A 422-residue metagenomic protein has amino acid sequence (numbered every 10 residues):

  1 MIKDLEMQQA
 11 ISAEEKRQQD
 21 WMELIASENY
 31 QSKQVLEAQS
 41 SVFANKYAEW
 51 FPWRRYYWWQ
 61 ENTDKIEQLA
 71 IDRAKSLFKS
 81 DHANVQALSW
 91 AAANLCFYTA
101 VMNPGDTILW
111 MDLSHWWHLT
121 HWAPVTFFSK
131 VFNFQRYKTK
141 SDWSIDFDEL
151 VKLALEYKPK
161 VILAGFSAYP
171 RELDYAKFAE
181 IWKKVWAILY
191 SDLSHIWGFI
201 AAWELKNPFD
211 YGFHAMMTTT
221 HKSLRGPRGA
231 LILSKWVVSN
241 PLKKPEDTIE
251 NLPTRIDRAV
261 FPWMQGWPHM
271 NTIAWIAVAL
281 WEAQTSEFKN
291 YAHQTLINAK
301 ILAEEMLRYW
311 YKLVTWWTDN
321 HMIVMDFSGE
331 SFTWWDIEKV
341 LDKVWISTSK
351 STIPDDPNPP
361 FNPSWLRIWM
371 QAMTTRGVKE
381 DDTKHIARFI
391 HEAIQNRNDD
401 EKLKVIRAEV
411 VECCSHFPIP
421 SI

Functional and structural regions predicted by a protein language model:
M1-L69, E180, C413-I422: N-terminal glycine-rich, Lys/His-bearing helix-loop that initiates the first secondary-structure elements of many
L5, N298, K343, P360-I422: PLP-dependent enzyme catalytic core of the Aspartate aminotransferase-like
E14-D20, K46-P52, P159, P253-R258 (+4 more regions): Short acidic (Asp/Glu) and glycine-rich catalytic loops that position anionic groups and cofactors
V35, A93, P268-W275, D319 (+1 more regions): Catalytic-loop motifs flanking and including active-site residues across diverse enzymes
P52, W267-M270, E287-Q294, M306 (+3 more regions): Flexible, glycine/charged-enriched surface loops at secondary-structure junctions
L69-W310, M370: Conserved PLP-enzyme active-site core in the AAT-like
A277, Q294-K300, W316-V324, P354-P359 (+1 more regions): A glycine-rich phosphate-binding loop feature that marks nucleotide/adenosyl-phosphate handling sites
K312-G377: Conserved PLP-binding catalytic core of the aspartate aminotransferase-like
